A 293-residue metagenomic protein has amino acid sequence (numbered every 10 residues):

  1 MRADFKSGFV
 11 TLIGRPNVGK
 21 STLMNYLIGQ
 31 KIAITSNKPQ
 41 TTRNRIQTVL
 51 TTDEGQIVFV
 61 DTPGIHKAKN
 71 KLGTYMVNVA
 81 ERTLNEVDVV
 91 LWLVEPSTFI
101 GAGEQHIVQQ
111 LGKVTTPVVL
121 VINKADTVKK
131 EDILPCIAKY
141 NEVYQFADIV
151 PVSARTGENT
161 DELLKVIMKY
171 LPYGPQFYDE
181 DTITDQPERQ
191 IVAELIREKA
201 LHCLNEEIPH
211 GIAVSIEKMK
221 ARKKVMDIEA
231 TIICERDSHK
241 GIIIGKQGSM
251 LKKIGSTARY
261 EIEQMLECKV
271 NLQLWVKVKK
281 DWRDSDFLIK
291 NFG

Functional and structural regions predicted by a protein language model:
M1-N78, R82-N85: Conserved G1/Walker A P-loop phosphate-binding module
G19, N159, M250: Conserved glycine(s) of the Walker
Q30, V49, D53, A68 (+9 more regions): Conserved, well-folded catalytic cores of nucleic-acid-processing and energy-transducing macromolecular machines
T42, I65-K67, F99-I100, V128-K129 (+1 more regions): Catalytic P-loop NTPase motifs of RecA-like helicase/translocase cores
T51-Q56, N78-I149, K220-K224: Conserved C-terminal guanine-recognition region of P-loop GTPase G domains, centered on the G4
D61, N123, S153: Active-site glycine-centered loops adjacent to acidic/histidine catalytic or metal-binding residues that shape
T116-P117, D126-T184: Canonical P-loop GTPase G-domain recognition
E188-G293: P-loop NTP-binding site
